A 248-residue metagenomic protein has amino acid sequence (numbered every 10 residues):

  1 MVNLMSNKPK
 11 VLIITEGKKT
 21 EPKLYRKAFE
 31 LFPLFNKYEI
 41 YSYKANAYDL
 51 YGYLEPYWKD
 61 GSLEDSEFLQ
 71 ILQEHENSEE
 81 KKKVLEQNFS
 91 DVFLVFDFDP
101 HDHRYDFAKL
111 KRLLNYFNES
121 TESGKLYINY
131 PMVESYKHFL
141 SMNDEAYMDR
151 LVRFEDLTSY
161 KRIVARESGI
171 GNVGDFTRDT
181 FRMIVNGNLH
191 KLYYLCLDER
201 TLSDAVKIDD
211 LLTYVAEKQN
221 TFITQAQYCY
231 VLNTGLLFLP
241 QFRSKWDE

Functional and structural regions predicted by a protein language model:
V2-K8, K23-K44, Y48-S62, S66 (+1 more regions): C-terminal accessory helical subdomains adjacent to catalytic cores in phosphodiester- and nucleotide-handling enzymes
L12-I14: Conserved beta-strand elements of the Class I
G17-P22: Short acidic, Gly/Ser-rich segments with clustered Asp/Glu that frequently serve as metal-coordination loops in enzyme
